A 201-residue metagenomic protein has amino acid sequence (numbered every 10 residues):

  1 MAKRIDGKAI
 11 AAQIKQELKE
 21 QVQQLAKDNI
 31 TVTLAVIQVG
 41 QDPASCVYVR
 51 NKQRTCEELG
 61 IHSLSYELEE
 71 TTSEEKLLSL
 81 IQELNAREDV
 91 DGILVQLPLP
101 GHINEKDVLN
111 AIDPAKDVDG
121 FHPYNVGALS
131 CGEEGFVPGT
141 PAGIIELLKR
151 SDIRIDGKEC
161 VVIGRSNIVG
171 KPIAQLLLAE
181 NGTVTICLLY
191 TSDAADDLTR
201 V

Functional and structural regions predicted by a protein language model:
A2-K27: Positively charged, low-complexity intrinsically disordered leader regions
G40, S65-E74, L189: Short beta->alpha junction loops
S45-V49, P138-S192: Glycine-rich phosphate/diphosphate-binding loop of Rossmann-like nucleotide-binding domains
E57-L68, V184-I186: Short beta-strand elements in bilobed, periplasmic/extracellular small-molecule ligand-binding domains
K76-R87: Short, well-structured alpha-helical segments in soluble
V95-E159, I173: Anion-binding alpha/beta catalytic cores of soluble intermediary-metabolism enzymes, centered on
Y190-V201: Single conserved hydrophobic/aromatic residue that forms the stacking wall/gate of nucleotide- or nucleobase-binding
